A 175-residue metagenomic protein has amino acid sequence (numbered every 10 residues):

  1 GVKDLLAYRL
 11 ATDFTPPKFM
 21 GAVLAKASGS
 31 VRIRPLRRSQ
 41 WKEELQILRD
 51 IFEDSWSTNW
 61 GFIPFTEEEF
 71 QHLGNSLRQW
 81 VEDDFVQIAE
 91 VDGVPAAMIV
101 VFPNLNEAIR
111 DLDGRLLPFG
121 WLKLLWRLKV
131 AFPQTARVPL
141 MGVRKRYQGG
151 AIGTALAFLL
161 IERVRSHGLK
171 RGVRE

Functional and structural regions predicted by a protein language model:
G1-P35: Acyl-donor-binding surface of acyltransferase catalytic domains
K3-L5, D84, L169, R174: Short secondary-structure junction motifs
D4, G29, A97, Q134 (+1 more regions): Residue-level signal for beta-strand positions within conserved beta-sheet cores that form or flank
R9-T12, V143-Q148, R174-E175: Conserved beta-strand-loop-alpha-helix junction that forms the acyl-donor binding cleft
P35-V143, F158: A conserved beta-strand-loop-helix scaffold within acyl/acetyltransferase catalytic domains
V130-P133, R144-A155, H167: Conserved glycine-rich acetyl-CoA-binding loop
T135-A136, V164-E175: Conserved GNAT acetyl-CoA-binding A-motif
